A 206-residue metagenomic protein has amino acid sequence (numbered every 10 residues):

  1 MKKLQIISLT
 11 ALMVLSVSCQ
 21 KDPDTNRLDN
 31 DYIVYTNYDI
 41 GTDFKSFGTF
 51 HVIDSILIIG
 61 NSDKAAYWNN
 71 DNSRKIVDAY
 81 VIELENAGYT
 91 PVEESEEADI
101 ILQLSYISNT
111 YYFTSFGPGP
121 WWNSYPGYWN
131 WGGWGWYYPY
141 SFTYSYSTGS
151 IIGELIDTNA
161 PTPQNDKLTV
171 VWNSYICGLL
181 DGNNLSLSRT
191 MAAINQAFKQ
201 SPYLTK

Functional and structural regions predicted by a protein language model:
M1-S8: Bacterial N-terminal signal peptides that target proteins for export
L15-S18: C-terminal motif of bacterial Sec signal peptides marking the signal peptidase cleavage site
Q20-N26: Bacterial lipoprotein signal-peptidase II cleavage site
L28-S46: Post-signal peptide N-terminal segment of mature Sec-exported envelope proteins
I40, N72, I76, Y80 (+2 more regions): Stable alpha-helical elements in mature extracytoplasmic
S55-S105: N-terminal segment of the mature soluble domain
L104-N159: Surface-exposed short loop/turn segments
P161-A197: Short secondary-structure boundary motifs at beta->alpha junctions and helix caps
